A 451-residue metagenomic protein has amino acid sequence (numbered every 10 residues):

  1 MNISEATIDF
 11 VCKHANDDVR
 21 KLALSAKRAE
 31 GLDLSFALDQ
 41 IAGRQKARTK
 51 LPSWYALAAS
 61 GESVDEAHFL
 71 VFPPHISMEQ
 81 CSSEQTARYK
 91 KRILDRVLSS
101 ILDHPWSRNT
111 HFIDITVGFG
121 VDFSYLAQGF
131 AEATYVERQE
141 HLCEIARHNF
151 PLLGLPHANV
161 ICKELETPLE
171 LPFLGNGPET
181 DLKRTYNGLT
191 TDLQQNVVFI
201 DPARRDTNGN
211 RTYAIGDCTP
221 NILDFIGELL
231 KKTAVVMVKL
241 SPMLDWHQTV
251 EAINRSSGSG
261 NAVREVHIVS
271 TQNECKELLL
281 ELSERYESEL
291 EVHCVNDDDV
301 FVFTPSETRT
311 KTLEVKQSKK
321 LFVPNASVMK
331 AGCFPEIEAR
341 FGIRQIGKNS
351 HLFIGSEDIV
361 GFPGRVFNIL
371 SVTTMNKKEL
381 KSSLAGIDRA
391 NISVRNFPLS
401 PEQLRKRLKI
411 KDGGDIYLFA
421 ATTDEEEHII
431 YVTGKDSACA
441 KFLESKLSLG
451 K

Functional and structural regions predicted by a protein language model:
M1-K451: SAM-dependent transferase fold signal centered on methyltransferase-like domains, encompassing both Class I
